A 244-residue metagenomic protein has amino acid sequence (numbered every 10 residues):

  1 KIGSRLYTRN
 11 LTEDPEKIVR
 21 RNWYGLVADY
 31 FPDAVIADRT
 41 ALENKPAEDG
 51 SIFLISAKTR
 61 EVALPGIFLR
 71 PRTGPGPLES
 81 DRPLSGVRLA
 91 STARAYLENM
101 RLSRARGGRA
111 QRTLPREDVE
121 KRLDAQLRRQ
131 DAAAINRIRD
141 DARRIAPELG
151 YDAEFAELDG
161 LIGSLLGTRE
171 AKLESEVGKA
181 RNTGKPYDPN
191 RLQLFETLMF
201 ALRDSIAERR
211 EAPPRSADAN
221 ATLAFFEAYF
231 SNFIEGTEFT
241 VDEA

Functional and structural regions predicted by a protein language model:
K1-A93, L97-M100, R116: Short gly/ser-rich loop at a beta-strand->alpha-helix junction or flexible surface loop bordering the NTP-binding
R9-D14, F68, E170, E196-L198 (+1 more regions): Short hydrophobic/aromatic-rich motifs at helix boundaries and adjacent loops
W23-N44, T168-A201: Short N-terminal secondary-structure initiator segments
K45-S51, L102-Q111, S231-V241: Short helix-capping/linker segments at secondary-structure and domain boundaries
P77-L194, R210-D218: Hydrophobic alpha-helical interaction segments
P189-A244: Structured, charged N-terminal subsegments at the starts of enzyme catalytic cores and at intra-chain domain/subunit
